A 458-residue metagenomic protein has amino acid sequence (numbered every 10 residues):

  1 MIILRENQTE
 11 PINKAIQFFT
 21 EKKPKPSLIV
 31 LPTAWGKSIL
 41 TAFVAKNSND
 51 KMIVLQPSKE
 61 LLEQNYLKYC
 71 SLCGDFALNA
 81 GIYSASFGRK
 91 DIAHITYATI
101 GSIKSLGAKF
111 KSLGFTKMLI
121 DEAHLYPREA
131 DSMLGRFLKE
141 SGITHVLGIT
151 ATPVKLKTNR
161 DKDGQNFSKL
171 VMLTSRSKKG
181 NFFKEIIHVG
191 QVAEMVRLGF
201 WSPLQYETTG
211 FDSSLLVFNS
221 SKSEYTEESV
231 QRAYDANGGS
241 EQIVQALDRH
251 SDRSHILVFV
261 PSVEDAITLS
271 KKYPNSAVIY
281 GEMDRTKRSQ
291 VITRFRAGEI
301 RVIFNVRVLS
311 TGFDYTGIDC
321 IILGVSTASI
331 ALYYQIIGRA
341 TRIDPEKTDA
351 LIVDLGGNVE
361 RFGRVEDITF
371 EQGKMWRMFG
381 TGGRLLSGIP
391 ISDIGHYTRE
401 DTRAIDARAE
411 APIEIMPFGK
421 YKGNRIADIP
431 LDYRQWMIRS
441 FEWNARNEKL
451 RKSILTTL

Functional and structural regions predicted by a protein language model:
M1-V30: Conserved pre-motif I regulatory segment
K22-V44, I279: Walker A/P-loop
S38-S71, V263: Conserved Walker A/P-loop ATP-binding site and its immediately adjacent core in helicase/helicase-like ATPase domains
E63, N79-D91, L257, D265-T268 (+1 more regions): Conserved helicase ATPase core of P-loop NTP-dependent helicases/translocases
G101-G107, G281-M375: Conserved RecA-like P-loop NTPase helicase motor core
L125-Q205: Post-DEXD/H (motif II) to motif III coupling segment of the RecA-like Helicase ATP-binding lobe
N181-L257: Conserved interdomain linker/interface between the two RecA-like ATPase lobes of SF2 helicase motors
F182, I187-S202, D344-I405: A conserved SF2-helicase RecA2
